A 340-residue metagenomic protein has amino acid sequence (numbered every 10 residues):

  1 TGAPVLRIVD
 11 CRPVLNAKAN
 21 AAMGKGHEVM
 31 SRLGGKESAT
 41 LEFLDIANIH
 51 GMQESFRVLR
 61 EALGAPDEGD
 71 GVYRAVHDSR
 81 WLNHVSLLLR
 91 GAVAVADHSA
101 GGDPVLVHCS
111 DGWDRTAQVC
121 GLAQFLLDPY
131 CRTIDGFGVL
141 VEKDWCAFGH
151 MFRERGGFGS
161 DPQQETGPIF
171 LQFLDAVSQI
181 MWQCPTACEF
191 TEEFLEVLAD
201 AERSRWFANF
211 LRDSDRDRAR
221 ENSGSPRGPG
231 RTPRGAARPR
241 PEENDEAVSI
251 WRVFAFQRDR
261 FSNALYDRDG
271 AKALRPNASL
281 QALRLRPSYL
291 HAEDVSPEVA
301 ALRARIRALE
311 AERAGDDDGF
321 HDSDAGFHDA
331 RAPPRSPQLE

Functional and structural regions predicted by a protein language model:
T1-A100, F125-L126, Y130-D144: Cysteine-based protein phosphatase catalytic domain of the PTP/DSP
T1-P4, T166, P239, E243: Short intrinsically disordered, low-complexity coil segments enriched in acidic
R7-C11, L106-C109, V197-L198: Extended hydrophobic secondary-structure segments that form protein cores and membrane-embedded regions
Y73-L106, A117-R212, S225, Q257: Cysteine-dependent PTP/DSP-like catalytic domain, specifically the C-terminal lobe
D111-A117: Ser/Thr-glycine-rich phosphate-binding loops at phosphate-binding pockets of nucleotides, nucleotide cofactors
F190-F194, L198-D329, P334-E340: Long, compositionally biased intrinsically disordered regions
